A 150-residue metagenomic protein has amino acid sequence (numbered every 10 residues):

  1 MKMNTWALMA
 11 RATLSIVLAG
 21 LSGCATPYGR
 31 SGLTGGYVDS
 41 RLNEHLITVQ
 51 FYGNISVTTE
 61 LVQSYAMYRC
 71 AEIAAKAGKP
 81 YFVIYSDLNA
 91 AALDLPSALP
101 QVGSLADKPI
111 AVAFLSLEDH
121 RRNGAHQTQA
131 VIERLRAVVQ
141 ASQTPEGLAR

Functional and structural regions predicted by a protein language model:
K2-T13: Bacterial N-terminal signal peptides that target proteins for export
S15-V17: N-terminal membrane-targeting/anchoring regions of envelope/secretory proteins
A19-G23: C-terminal motif of bacterial Sec signal peptides marking the signal peptidase cleavage site
A25-R150: Secreted/extracellular ectodomain signature
